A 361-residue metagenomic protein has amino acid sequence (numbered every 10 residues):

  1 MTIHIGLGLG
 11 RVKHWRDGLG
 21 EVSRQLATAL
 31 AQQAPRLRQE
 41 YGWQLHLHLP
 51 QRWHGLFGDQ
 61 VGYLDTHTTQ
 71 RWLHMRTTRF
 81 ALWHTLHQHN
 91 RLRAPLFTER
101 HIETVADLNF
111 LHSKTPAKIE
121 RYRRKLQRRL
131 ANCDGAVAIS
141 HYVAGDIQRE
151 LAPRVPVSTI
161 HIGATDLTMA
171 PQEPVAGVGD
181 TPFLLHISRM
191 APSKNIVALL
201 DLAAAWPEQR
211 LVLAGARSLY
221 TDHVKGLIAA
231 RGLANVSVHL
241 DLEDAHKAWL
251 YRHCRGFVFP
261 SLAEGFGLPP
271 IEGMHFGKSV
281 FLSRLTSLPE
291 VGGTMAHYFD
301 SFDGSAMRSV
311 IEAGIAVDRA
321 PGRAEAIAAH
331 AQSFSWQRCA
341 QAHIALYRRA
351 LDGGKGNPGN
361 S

Functional and structural regions predicted by a protein language model:
M1-S361: Carbohydrate transferase catalytic cores enriched for Leloir-type hexosyltransferases
